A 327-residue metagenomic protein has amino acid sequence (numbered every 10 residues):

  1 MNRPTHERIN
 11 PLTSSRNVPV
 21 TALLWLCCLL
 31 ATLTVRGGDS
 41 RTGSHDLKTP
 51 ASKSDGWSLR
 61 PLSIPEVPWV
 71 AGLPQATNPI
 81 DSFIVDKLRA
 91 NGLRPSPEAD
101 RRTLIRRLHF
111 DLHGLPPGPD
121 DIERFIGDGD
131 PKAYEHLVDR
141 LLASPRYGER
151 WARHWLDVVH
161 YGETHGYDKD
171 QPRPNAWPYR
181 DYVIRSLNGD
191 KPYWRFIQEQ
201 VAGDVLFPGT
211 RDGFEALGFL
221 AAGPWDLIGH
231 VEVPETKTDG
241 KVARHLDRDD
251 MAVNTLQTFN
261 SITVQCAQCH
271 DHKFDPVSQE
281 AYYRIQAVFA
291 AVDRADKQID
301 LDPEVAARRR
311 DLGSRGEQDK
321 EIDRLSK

Functional and structural regions predicted by a protein language model:
M1-N17: N-terminal secretory signal peptides that target proteins for export/translocation
P11, V20-A22, G37, R324: Intrinsic disorder/low-complexity segments, especially N-terminal tails and targeting/processing regions
V18, L30-A31, R107, R211: Exposed boundary/loop context
T21-T34: Bacterial N-terminal signal peptides
V35-S40, A90: Boundary at the C-terminal end of the N-terminal hydrophobic targeting segment
T42-S44: N-terminal segment of the mature folded domain
D46-R309: Short, structured secondary-structure elements that scaffold catalytic or ligand/cofactor-binding regions
V305-K327: Long, non-membrane, amphipathic alpha-helices that form coiled-coils
